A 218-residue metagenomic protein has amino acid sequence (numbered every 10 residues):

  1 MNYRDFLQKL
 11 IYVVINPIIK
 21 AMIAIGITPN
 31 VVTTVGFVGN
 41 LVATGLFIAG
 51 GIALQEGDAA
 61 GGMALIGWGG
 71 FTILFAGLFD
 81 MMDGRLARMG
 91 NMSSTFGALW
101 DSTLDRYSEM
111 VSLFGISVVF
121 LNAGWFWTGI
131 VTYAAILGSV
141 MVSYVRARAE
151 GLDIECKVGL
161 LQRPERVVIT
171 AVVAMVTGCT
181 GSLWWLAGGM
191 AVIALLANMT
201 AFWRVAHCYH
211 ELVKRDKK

Functional and structural regions predicted by a protein language model:
M1-G70, V111-K218: Hydrophobic alpha-helical transmembrane segments
T72-G124: Hydrophobic, well-structured mid-protein blocks that either form specific transmembrane helices
